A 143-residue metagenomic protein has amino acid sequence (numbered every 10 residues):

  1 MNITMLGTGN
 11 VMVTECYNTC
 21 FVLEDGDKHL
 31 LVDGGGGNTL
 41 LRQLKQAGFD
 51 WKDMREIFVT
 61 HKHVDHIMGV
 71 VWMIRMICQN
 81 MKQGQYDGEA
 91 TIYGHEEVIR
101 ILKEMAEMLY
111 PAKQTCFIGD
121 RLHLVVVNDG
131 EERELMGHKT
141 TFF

Functional and structural regions predicted by a protein language model:
M1-A47: Conserved beta-strand hairpin/beta-sheet module of binuclear metal-dependent hydrolase folds, prominently
V13, V22, G48, K82-G84 (+2 more regions): Short secondary-structure boundary/capping segments
Y17, G26-D27, K52-D53, Y86-G88 (+1 more regions): Residue-level preference for short coil/turn positions at secondary-structure junctions
D25-K28, C78, E97: Short loop segments at secondary-structure junctions
V32-D33, V59, G94: Small/polar loops that bind or transfer phosphate-bearing groups
G36-G37, H63, V98, D129: A generic "binding-loop/recognition-motif" signal
N38-A90: Active-site metal-binding motif and surrounding structural segment of the metallo-beta-lactamase
Y86-F143: Metallo-beta-lactamase
